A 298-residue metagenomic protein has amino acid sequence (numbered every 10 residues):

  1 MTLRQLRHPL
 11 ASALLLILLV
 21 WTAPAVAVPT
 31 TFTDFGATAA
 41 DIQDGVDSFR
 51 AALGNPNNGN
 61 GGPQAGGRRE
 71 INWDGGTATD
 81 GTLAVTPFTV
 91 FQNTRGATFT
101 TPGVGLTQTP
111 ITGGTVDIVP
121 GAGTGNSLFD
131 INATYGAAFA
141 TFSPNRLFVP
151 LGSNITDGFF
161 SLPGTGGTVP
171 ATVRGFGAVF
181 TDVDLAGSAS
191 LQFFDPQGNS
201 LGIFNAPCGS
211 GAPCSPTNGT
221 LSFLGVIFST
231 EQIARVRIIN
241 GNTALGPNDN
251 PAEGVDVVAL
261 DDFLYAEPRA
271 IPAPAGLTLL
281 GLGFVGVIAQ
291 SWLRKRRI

Functional and structural regions predicted by a protein language model:
T2-S12: Bacterial N-terminal signal peptides that target proteins for export
A13-L15, A25: Cleavable N-terminal signal peptides
V28-R269: Surface-exposed, well-ordered secondary-structure segments
P272-S291: A short, hydrophobic C-terminal helix/tail in secreted or cell-surface proteins
K295-I298: Short, charged juxtamembrane terminal tails flanking transmembrane helices
